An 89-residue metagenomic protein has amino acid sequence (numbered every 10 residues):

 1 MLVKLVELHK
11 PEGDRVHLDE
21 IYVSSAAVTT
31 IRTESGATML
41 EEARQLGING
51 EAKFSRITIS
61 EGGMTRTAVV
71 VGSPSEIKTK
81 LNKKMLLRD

Functional and structural regions predicted by a protein language model:
L2-V3, H9-D89: Acidic, Ser/Thr- and proline-rich intrinsically disordered linker/docking segments of eukaryotic scaffolds
